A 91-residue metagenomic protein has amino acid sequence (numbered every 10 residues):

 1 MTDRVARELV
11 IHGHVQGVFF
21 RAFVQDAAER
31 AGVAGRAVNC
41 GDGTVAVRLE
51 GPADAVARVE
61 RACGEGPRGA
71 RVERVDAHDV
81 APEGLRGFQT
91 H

Functional and structural regions predicted by a protein language model:
M1-H91: Intrinsically disordered, low-complexity, mixed-charge
